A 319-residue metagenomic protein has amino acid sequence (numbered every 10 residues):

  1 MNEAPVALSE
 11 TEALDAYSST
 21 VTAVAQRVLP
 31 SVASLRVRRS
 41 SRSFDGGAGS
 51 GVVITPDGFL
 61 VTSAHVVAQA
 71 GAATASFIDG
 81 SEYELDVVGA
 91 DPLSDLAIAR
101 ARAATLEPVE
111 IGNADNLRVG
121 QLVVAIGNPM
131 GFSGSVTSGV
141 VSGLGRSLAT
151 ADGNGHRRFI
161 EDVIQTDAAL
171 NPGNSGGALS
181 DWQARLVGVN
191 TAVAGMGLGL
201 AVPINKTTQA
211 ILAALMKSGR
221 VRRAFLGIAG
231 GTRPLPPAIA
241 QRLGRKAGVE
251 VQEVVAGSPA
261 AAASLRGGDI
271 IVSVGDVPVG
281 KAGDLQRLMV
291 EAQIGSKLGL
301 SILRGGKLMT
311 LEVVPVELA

Functional and structural regions predicted by a protein language model:
M1-A247, V290, G306, E317-A319: Serine-dependent protease modules
V87, V141, V251-V254, I271: A structural signal for short, hydrophobic beta-strand segments that form beta-sheets in beta-rich/all-beta domains
A213-R220, E250, G257, A262-R266 (+2 more regions): PDZ-domain C-terminal substructure recognizer with occasional recognition of PDZ-binding tails
